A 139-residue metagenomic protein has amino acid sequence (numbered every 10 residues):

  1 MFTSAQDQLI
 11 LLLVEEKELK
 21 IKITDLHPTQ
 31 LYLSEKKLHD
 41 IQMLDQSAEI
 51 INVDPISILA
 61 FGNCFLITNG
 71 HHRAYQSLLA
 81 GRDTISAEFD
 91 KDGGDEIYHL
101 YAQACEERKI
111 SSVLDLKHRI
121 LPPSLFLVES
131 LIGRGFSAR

Functional and structural regions predicted by a protein language model:
M1-T68, H72-D90, I97-C105, S124-R139: Short, charged/polar connector segments at secondary-structure boundaries
Y101-H118: Compact, glycine/acidic-enriched structural inserts
